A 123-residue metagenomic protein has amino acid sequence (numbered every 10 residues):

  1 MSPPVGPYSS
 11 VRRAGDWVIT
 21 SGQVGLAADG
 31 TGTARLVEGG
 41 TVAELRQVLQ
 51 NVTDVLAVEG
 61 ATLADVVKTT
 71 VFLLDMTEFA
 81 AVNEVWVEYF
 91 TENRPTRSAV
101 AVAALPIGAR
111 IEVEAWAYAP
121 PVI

Functional and structural regions predicted by a protein language model:
M1-I123: Short, polar/acidic, helix-capping and beta-turn segments at strand->helix junctions that line the mouths
